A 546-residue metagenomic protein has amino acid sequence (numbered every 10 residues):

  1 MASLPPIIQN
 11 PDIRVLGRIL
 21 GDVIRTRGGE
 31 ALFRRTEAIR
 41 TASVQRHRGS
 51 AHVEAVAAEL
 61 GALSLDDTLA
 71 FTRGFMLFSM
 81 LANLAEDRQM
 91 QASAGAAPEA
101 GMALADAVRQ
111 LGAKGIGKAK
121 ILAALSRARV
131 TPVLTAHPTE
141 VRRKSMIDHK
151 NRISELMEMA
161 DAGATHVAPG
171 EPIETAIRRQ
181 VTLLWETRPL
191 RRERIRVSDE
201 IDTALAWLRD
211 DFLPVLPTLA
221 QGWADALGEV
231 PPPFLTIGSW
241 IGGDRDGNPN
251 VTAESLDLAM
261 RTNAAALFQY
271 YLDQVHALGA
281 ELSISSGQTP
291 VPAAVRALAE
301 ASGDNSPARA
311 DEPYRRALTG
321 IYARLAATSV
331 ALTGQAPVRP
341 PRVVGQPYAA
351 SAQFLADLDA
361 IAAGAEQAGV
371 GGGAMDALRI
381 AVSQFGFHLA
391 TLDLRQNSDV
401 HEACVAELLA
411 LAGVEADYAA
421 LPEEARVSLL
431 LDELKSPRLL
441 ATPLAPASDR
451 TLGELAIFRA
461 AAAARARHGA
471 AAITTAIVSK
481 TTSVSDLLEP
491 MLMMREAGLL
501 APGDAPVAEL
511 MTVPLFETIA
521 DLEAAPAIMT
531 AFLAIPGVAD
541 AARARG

Functional and structural regions predicted by a protein language model:
M1-L431, R450-G453, T474, L510: Often metal-dependent polyanion-binding catalytic scaffolds in large enzymes
L208, V251-L282, A497-G546: Catalytic or ion-translocation cores adjacent to nucleophile or general acid/base/metal-coordination motifs in diverse
P231-P233, I241-G242, I380, A466-H468 (+2 more regions): A general structural signal for short secondary-structure junctions and capping/turn motifs
R324-G334, A390-L392, N397-L488, L492 (+3 more regions): Active-site cores of enzymes that catalyze phosphoryl transfer or operate on phosphate-rich substrates
